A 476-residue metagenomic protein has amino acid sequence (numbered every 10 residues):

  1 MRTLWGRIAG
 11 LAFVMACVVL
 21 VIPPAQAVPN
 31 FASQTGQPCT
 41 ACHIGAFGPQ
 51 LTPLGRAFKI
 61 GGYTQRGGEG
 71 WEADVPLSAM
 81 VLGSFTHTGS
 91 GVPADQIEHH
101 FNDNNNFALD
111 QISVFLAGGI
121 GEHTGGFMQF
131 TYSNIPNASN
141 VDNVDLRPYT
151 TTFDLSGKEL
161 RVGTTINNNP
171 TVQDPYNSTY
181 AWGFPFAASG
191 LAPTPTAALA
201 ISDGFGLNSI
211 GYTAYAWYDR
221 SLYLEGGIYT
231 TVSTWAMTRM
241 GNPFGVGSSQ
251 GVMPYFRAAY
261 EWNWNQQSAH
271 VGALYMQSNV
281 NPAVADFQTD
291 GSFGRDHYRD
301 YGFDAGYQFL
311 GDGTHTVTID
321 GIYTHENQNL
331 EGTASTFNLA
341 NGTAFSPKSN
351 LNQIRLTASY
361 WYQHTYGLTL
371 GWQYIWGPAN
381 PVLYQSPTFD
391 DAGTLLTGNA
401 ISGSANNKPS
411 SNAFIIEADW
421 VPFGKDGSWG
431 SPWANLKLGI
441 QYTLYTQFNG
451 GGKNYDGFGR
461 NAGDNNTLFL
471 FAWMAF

Functional and structural regions predicted by a protein language model:
A9-L20: Bacterial N-terminal signal peptides
Q37-A46: The canonical Cys-X-X-Cys-His
P38, I416-A418, P422, A462-F476: Outer-membrane beta-barrel "beta-signal"
L51-T52, L77-T88, F101-T234, Q250-Q266 (+7 more regions): Outer membrane beta-barrel
E72-D74, N104-L109, N137-V141, D203-L207 (+7 more regions): Transmembrane beta-barrel outer-membrane domains
A73-D74, F85-D110, L199, N242-F244 (+2 more regions): Surface-exposed strand-loop-strand hairpins of Gram-negative outer-membrane beta-barrel proteins
S84-S90, T131-N137, F153, N169-Q173 (+8 more regions): Sequence/structural signature of outer-membrane beta-barrel proteins
S268-P422: Detector for outer-membrane/organellar transmembrane beta-barrel domains, recognizing the amphipathic beta-strand
